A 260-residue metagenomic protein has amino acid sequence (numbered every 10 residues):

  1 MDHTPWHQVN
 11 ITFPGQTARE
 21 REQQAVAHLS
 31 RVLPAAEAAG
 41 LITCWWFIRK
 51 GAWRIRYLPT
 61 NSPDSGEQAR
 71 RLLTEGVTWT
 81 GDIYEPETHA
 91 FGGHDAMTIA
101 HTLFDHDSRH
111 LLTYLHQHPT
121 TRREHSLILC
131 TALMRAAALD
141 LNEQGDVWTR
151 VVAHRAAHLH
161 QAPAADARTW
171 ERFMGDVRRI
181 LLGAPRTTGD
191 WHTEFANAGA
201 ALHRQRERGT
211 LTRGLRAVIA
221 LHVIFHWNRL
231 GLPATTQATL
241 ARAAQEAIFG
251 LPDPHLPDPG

Functional and structural regions predicted by a protein language model:
M1-G260: An acidic, charge-biased composition feature
